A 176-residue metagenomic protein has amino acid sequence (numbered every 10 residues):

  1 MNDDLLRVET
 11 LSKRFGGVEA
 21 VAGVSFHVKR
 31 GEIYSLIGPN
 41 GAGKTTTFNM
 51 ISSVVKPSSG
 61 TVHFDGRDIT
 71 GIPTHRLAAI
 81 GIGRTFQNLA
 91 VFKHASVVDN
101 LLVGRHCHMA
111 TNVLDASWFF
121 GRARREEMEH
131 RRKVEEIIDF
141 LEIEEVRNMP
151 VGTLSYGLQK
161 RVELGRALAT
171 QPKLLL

Functional and structural regions predicted by a protein language model:
I37-P39: The feature captures the beta-strand-to-loop junction immediately N-terminal to the Walker
S52: Helix-to-loop junction immediately C-terminal to a conserved catalytic motif
G60-R67, A79-I80: Conserved ABC transporter NBD signature motif
L114-V146, P150: Conserved ABC ATPase "signature" region
L164: Hydrophobic anchor residue at the start of the ABC signature
